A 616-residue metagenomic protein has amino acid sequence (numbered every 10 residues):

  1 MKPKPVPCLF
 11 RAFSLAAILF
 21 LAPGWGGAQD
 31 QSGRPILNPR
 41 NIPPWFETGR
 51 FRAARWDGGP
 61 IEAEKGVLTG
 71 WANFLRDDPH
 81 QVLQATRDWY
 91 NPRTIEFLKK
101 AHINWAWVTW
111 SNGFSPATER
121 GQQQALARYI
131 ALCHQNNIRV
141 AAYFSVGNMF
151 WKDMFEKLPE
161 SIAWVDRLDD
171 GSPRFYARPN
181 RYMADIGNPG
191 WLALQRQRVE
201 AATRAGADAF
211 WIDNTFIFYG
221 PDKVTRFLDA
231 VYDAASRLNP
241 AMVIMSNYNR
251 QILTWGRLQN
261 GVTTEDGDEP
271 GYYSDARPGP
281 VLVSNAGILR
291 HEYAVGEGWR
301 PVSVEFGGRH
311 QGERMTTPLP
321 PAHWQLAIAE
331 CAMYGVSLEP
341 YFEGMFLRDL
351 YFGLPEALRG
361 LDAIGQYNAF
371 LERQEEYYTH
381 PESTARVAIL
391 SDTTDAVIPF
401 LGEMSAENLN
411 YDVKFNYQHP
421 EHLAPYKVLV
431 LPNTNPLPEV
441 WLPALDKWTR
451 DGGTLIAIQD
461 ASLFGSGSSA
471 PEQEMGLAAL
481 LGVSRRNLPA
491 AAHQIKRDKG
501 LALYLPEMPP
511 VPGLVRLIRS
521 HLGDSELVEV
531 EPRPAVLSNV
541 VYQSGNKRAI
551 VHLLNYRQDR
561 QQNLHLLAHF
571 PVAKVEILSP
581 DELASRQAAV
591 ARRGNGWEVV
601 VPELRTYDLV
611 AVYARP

Functional and structural regions predicted by a protein language model:
D30-R50, T225-A241, Y248-R250, W255-G256 (+1 more regions): Carbohydrate-binding surfaces of carbohydrate-active enzymes
G33-N91: Boundary/entry segment of secreted carbohydrate-active catalytic domains
L68-R87, T109-Q123, A177-A193, F216 (+5 more regions): The substrate-binding groove and active-site-proximal loops of carbohydrate-active enzymes, especially glycoside
P79-K99, P189-A202, N247-I252, P320-I328 (+1 more regions): Short, acidic/polar
A85-N112, A205-A207, A327-Y334, L338 (+1 more regions): Catalytic domains of carbohydrate-active enzymes, especially glycoside hydrolases
R87, L126, A142, V146-A205: Active-site-adjacent "subsite" loops/lids of carbohydrate-active enzymes
T94-I95, V108-N148: Aromatic-lined substrate-binding rim segments of carbohydrate-active enzymes
G190-W255: Active-site neighborhood of glycoside hydrolase catalytic domains
